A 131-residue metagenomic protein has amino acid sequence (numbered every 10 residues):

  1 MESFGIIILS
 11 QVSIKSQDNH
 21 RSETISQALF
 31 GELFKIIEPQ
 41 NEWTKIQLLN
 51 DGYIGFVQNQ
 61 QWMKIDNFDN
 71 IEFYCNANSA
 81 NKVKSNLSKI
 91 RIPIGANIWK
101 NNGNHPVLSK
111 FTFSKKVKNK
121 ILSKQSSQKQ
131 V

Functional and structural regions predicted by a protein language model:
M1-D18, Q27-A28, I37-Q40, Q47-L49 (+2 more regions): SH3-family beta-barrel domains
R21: Intrinsically disordered, low-complexity polar regions and short flexible loop motifs
T24: A basic, amphipathic helix-loop patch mediating RNA/tRNA/ribosome contacts
